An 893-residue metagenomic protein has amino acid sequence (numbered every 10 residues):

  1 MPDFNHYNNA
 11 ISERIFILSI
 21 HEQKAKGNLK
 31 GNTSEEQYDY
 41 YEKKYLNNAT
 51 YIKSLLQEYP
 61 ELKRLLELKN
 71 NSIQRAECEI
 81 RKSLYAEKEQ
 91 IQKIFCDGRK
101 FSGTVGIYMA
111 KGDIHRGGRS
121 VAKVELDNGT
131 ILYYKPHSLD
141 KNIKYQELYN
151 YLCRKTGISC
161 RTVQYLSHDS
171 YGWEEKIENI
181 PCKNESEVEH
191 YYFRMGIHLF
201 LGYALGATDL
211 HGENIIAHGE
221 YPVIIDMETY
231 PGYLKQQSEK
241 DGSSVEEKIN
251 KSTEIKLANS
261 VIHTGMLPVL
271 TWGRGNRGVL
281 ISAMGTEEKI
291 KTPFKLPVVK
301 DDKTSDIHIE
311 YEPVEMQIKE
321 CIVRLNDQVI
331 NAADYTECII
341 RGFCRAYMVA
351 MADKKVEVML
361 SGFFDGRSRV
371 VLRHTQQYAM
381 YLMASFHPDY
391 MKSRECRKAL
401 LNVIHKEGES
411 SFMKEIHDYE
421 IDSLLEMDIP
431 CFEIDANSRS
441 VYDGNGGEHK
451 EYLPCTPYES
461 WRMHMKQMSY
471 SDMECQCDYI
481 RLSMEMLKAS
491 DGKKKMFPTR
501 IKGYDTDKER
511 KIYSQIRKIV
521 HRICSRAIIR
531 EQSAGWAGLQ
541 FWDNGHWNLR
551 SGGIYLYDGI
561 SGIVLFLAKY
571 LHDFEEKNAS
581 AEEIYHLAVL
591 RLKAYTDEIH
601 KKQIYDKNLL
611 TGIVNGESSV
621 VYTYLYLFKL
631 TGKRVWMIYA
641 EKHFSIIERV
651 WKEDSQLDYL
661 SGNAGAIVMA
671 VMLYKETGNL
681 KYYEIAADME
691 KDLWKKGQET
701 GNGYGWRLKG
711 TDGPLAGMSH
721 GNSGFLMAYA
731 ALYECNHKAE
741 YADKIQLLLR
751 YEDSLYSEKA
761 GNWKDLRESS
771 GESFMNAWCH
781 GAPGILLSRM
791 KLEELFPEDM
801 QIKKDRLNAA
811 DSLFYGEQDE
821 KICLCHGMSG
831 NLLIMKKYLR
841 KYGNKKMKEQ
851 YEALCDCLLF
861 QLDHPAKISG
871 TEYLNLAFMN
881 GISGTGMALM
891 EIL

Functional and structural regions predicted by a protein language model:
M1-F16, K24-N28, N32, Q37-E42 (+2 more regions): C-terminal catalytic region of ATP-dependent kinase domains
Y7-L65, S72-A207, Y221-V223: Conserved ATP-binding subdomain of kinase catalytic cores across diverse folds
L267, T499-T506, S561-K577, S619-K633 (+5 more regions): Well-ordered alpha-helical scaffold segments within catalytic/enzyme domains
M486-G553, D558, K569, D688 (+1 more regions): Low-complexity, Ser/Thr/Pro/Gly-enriched N-terminal "stalk/linker" regions
I516-A534, E583-Q603, R634-S655, I685-G705 (+3 more regions): Long, well-ordered core segments of solenoidal/helical folds
A527, E531-I560, F566, Y570-V614: Internal amphipathic alpha-helical repeat/solenoid segments
D543-I560, I599-E617, V650-N663, R707-S723 (+3 more regions): Solvent-exposed loop and edge beta-strand segments that line ligand/cofactor-binding and catalytic clefts
C823-C825, L839-L893: CBM-like carbohydrate-recognition segments
